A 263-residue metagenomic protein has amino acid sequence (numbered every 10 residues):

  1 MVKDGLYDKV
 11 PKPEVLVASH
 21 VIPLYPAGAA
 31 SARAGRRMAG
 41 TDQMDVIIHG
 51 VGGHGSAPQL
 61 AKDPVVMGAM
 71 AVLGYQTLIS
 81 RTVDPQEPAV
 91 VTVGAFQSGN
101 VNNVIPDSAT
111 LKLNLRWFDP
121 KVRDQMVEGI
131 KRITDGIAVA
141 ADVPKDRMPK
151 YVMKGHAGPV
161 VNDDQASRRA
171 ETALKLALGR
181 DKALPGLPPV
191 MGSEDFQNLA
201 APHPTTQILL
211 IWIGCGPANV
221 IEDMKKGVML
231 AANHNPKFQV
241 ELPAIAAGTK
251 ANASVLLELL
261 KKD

Functional and structural regions predicted by a protein language model:
M1-F96, N100-P106: Histidine/acidic-residue-rich, glycine-tolerant segments that coordinate divalent metal ions
A69-D263: Metal-dependent amide/peptide-bond hydrolase catalytic core, centered on the "pita-bread" metallohydrolase fold
